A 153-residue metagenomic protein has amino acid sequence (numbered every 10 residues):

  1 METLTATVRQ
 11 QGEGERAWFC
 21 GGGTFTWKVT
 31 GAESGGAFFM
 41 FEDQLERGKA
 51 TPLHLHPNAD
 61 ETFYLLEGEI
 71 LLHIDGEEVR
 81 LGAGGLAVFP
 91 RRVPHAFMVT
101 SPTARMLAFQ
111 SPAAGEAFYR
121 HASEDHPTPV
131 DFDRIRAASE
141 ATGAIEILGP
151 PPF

Functional and structural regions predicted by a protein language model:
M1-A37, E124-F153: A short, N-terminal "cap"/entry segment at the start of jelly-roll beta-barrel domains of the cupin/DSBH fold
R9-Q11, R16, G76-P94: Short acidic-glycine-tyrosine-enriched beta hairpin
T24, T62, E69-L71, E78 (+2 more regions): Structural motif
V29-G31, T51-P57, M98-V99: Short histidine-centered beta-strand/loop micro-motifs that create catalytic or ligand/metal-coordination sites
S34, L71, R91-E116: Ligand-binding loop in jelly-roll beta-barrel domains
M40-E46, L55-I74, F109: Short, conserved beta-strand element in jelly-roll/cupin
K49, I70, A117, D125: Hydrophobic small-molecule pocket/channel-lining residues, especially in calycin-type beta-barrels
T51-L53, I74-V79: Short beta-strand segments
